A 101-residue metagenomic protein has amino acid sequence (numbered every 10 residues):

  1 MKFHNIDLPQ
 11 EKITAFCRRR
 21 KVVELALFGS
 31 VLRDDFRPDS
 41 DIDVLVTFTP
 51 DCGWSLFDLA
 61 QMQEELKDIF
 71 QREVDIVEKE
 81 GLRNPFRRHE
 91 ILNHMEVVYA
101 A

Functional and structural regions predicted by a protein language model:
M1-A26, L32-D34, P38, T49-A101: Catalytic core of pol beta-like nucleotidyltransferases
P38-V44: A short, structured beta-strand/loop element
